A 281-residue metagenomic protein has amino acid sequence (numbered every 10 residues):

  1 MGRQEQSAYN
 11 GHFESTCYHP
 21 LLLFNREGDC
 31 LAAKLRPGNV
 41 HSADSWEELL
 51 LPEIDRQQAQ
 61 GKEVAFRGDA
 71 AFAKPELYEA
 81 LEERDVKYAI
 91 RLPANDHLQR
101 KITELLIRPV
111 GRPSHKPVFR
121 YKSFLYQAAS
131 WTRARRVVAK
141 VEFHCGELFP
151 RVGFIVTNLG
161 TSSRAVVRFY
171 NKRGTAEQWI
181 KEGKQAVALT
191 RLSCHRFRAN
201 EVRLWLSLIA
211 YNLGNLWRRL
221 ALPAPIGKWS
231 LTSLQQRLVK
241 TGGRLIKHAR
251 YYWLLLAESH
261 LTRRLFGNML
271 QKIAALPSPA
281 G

Functional and structural regions predicted by a protein language model:
M1-L22: Active-site-proximal, Lys/Arg-enriched surface segment that forms a nucleic-acid-binding/basic interface patch
N25-P37: Gly-rich Lys/Arg/Thr-decorated short loops/hinges at beta-loop-alpha junctions or inter-strand turns that position
G28, A65-A73, Y88, I155 (+3 more regions): Short, conserved catalytic/metal-binding motifs centered on acidic residues
K34-R56: Active-site beta-loop-alpha junctions of metal-dependent nucleic acid enzymes, especially the RNase H-like/DDE
Y78-K87: Short, surface-exposed basic-aromatic patches at helix termini and helix-loop junctions that form
K87-A188, Q271-G281: An anionic, glycine-rich sequence signature occurring as long contiguous blocks
S163-Y170, A186-V202, R218-L231, A249-E258: Short, solvent-exposed helix-loop connector elements
L213-G281: A short, flexible helix-boundary coil/loop motif
